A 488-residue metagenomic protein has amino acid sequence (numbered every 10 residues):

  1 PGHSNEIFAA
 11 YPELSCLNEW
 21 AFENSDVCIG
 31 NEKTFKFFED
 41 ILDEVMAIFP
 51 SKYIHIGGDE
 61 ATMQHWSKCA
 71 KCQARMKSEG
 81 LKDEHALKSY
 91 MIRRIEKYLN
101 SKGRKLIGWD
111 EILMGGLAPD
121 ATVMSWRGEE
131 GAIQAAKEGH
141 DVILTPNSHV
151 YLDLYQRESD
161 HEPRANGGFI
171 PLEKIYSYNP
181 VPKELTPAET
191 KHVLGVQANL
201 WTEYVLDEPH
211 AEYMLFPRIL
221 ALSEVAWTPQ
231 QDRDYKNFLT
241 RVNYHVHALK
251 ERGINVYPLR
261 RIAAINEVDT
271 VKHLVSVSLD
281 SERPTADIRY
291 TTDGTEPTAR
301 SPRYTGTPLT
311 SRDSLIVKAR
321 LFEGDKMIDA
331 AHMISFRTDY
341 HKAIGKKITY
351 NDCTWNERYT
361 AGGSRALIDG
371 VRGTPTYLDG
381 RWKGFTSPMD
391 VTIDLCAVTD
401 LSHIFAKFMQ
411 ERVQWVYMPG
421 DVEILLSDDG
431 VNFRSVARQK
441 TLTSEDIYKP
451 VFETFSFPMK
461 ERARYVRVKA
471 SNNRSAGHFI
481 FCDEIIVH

Functional and structural regions predicted by a protein language model:
P1-E96, L113: Aromatic-lined carbohydrate-binding surfaces of glycoside hydrolases
P1-G2, G30, S51, G57-D59 (+5 more regions): Generic beta-strand/beta-sheet core signal
P1-I7, H55, A61-W66, L113-A118 (+6 more regions): Flexible loop/turn segments at secondary-structure boundaries
I56, L99, V123, I219: Conserved, mostly hydrophobic/aromatic
K105-A121, R127-S276: Flexible, acidic glycine-rich loops studded with aromatic residues
P229, R233-D390, M409: Short, compositionally stereotyped local motifs that mark structural "simplifiers"
G373-A437, K449-H488: Aromatic, loop-rich ligand-recognition surfaces of beta-strand-rich domains
T441-E445: Surface-exposed loop and turn segments in beta-propeller and other repeat-based domains that flank or scaffold
